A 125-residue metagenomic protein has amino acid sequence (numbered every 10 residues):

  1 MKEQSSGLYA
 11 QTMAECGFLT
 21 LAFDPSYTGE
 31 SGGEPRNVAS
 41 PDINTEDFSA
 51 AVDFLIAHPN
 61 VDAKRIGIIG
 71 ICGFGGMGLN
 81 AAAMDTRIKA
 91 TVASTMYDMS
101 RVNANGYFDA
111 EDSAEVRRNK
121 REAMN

Functional and structural regions predicted by a protein language model:
M1-Q11, P25: The serine-hydrolase catalytic nucleophile loop
S5, V38-P59: Alpha/beta-hydrolase active-site loop
A14-E15: Residues at the C-terminal ends
F18, F23-T28, M96: Active-site loop/turn elements of alpha/beta-hydrolase fold enzymes, especially the short glycine-/histidine-rich
Y27-A39: Glycine-rich "HGGG/HGxG" loop immediately N-terminal to the catalytic nucleophile of the alpha/beta-hydrolase
P59-C72: Alpha/beta-hydrolase fold nucleophile elbow
M77-N125: Alpha/beta-hydrolase-fold enzymes
